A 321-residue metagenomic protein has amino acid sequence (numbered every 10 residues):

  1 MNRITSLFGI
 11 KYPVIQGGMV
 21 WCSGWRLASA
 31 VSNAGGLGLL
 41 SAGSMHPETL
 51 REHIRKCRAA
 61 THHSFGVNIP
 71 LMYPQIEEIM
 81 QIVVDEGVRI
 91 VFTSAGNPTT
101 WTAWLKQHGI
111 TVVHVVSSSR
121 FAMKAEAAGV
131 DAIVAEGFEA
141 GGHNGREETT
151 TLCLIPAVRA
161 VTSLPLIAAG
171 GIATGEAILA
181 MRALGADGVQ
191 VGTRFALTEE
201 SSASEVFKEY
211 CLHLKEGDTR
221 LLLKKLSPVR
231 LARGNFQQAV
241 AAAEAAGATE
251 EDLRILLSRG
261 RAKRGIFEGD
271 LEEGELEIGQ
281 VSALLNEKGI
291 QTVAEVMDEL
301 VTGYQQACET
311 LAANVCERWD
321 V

Functional and structural regions predicted by a protein language model:
M1-V161, P165, V315: Active-site entrance/lid segments in N-terminal catalytic domains of soluble metabolic enzymes
C22, I172-A173: Residue-level detector of alpha-helix initiation sites
G145-I167, A173-V321: Conserved active-site-proximal phosphate/metal-binding subdomains
